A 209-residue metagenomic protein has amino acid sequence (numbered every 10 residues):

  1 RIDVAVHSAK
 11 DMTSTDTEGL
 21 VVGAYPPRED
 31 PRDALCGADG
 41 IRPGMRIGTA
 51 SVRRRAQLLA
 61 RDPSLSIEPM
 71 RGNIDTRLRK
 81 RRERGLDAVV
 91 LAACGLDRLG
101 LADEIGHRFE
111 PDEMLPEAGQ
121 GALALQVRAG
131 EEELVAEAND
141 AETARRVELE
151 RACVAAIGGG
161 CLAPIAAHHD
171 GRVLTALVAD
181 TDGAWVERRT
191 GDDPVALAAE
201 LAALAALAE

Functional and structural regions predicted by a protein language model:
R1, A9-L65: A conserved helix-loop-strand patch within extracytoplasmic ligand-binding domains of the periplasmic binding
I2-V6, D87-A88: Short, Asp-centered acidic motifs that coordinate Mg2+ and/or phosphate in catalytic or ligand-binding sites
V4, L20, D33, L123 (+1 more regions): A broad, low-specificity signal marking well-ordered, structured residues that form hydrophobic/aromatic
A5, T13-T15, A93, P111-D112: Short, mixed-charge, low-aromatic patches
D62-E209: Small-molecule-sensing regulatory modules
